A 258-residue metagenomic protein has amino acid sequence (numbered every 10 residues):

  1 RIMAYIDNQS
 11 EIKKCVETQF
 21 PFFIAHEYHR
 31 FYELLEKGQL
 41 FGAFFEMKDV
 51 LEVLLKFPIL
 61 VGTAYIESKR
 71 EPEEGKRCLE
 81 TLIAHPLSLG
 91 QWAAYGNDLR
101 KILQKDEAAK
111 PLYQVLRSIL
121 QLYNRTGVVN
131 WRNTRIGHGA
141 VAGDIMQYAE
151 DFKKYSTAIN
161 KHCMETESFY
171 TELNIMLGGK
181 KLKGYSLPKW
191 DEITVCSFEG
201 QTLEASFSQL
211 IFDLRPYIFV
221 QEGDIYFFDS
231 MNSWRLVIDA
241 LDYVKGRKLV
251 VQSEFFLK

Functional and structural regions predicted by a protein language model:
I2-L35, L40-V128, G143-A158, H162-C163 (+3 more regions): Feature for intrinsically disordered/low-complexity regulatory segments and propeptides
Q121-Y123, G139-K258: Polyanionic, low-complexity intrinsically disordered segments
I136: Histidine/acidic-rich helix-loop-helix segments that form or flank divalent-metal centers in metalloenzyme catalytic
